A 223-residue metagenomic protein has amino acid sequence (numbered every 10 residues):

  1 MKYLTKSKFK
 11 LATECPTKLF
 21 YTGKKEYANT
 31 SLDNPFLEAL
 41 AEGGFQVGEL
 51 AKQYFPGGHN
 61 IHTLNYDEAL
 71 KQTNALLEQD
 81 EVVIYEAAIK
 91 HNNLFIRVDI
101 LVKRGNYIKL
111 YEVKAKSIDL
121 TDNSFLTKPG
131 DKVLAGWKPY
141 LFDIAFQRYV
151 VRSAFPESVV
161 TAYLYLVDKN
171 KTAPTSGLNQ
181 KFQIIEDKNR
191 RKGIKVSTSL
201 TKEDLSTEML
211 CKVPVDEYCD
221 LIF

Functional and structural regions predicted by a protein language model:
M1-I108, P174: Metal-dependent nuclease catalytic cores that hydrolyze phosphodiester bonds in DNA/RNA, characterized by
Q72, L76-F223: Mg2+/Mn2+-dependent nuclease catalytic core
